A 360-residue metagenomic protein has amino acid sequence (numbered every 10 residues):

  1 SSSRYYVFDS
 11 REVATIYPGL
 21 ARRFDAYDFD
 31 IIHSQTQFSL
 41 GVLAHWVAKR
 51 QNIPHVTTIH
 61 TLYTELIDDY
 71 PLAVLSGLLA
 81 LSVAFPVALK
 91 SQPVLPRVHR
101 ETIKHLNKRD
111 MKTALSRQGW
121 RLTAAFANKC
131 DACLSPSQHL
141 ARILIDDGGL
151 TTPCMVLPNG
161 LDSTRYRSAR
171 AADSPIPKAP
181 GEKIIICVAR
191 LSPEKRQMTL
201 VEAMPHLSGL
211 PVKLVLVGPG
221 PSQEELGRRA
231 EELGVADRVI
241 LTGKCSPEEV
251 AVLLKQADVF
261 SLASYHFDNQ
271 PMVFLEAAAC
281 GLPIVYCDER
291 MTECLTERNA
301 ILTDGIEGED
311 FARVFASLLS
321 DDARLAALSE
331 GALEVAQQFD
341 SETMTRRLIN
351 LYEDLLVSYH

Functional and structural regions predicted by a protein language model:
D131, K255-N269, L282: Acidic donor-binding loop of glycosyltransferase active sites
H139, G160: Carbohydrate-associated surface elements
I145, L161-I176, I349, Y359: Acidic anion/phosphate-binding donor-loop and adjacent secondary structure in glycosyltransferase catalytic cores
P177-M204, V215: Conserved donor-binding/catalytic core segment of Leloir-type glycosyltransferases
G227-C245: Nucleotide-activated donor-binding/catalytic signature segment of Leloir-type glycosyltransferases, i.e., the conserved
K244-C245, V252-A257, L348: Short alpha-helical donor nucleotide-sugar binding micro-motif in glycosyltransferases
F274, A279, P283-Y286: Short hydrophobic beta-strand element within catalytic cores of glycosyltransferases and related nucleotide-activated
D288, E297-E309, S317-A323, Q337: Conserved acidic donor-binding segment of nucleotide-sugar-dependent glycosyltransferases
